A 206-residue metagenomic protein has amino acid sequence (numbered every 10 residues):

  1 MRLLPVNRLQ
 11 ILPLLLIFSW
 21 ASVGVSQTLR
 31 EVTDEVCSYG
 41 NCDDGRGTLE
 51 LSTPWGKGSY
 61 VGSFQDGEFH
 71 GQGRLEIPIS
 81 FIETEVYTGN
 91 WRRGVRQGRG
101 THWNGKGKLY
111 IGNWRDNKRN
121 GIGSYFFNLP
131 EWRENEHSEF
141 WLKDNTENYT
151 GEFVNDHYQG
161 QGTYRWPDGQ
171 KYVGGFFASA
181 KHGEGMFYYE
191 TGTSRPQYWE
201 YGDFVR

Functional and structural regions predicted by a protein language model:
R2-L12: Bacterial N-terminal signal peptides that target proteins for export
I11-W20: Bacterial N-terminal signal peptides
G24-R206: Glycine/tyrosine- and acidic-biased, solvent-exposed loop/turn segments at the edges of beta-strands
